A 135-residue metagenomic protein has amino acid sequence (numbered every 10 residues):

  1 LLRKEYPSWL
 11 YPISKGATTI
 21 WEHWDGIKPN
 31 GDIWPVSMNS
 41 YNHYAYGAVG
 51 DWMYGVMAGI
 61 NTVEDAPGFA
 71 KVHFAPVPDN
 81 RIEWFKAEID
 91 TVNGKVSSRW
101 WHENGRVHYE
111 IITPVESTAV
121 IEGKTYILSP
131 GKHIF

Functional and structural regions predicted by a protein language model:
L1-F135: Non-catalytic C-terminal accessory modules of carbohydrate-active enzymes
